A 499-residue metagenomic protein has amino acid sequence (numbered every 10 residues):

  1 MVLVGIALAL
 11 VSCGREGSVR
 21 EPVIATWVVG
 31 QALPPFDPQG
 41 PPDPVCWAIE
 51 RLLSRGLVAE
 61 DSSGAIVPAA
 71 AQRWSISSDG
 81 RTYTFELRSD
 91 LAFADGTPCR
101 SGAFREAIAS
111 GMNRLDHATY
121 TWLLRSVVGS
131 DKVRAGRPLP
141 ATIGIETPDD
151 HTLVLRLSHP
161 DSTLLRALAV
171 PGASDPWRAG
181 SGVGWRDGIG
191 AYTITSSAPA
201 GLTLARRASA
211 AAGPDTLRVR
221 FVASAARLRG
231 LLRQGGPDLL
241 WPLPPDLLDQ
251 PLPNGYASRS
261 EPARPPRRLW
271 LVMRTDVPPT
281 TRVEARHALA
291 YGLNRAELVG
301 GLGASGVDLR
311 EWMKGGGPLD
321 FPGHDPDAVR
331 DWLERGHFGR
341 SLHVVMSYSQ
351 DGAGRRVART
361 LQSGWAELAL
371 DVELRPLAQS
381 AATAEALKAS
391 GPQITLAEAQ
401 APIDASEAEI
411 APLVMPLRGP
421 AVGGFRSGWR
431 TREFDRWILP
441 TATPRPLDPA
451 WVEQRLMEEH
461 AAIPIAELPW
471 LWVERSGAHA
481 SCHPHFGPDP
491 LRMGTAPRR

Functional and structural regions predicted by a protein language model:
G14, E373-T383, K388, A408-S476 (+1 more regions): Extracytoplasmic/peripheral linker and loop segments enriched in polar/acidic and small residues with frequent Thr/Pro
V28-S78, D187-G188: N-terminal lobe/hinge region of extracytoplasmic solute-binding protein
R73-L123, L228-L231, P279-T281: Aromatic- and charge-enriched surface segment that lines or borders ligand/interaction sites
L139-T142, H151-T152, R156-R218, A226: Gly/Pro-rich hinge or "lid" segments in bacterial periplasmic/extracellular proteins
T195-R207, R220-D276: Extracellular/periplasmic solute-recognition and catalytic clefts
A205, T281-E367, W451, P497-R498: Append "and occasionally in soluble cytosolic enzymes with long acidic Gly/Pro-rich linkers
A205-A208, A263-A288, G292, G301 (+2 more regions): A bilobed periplasmic-binding-protein/Venus flytrap-type ligand-binding module shared by bacterial periplasmic
W472-R499: Long beta-strand-rich cores associated with HINT superfamily self-processing modules
